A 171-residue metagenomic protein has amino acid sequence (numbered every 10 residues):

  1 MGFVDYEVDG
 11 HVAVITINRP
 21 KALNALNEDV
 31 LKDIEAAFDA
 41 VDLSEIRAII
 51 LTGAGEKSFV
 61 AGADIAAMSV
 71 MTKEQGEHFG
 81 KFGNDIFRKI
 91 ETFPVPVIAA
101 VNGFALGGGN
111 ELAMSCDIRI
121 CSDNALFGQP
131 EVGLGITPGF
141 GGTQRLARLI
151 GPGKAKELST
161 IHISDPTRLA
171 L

Functional and structural regions predicted by a protein language model:
M1-T52, R88: Conserved CoA-thioester-binding segment of acyl-CoA-metabolizing enzymes
G10, S44-I46, A63, M114 (+1 more regions): Structured loop/turn residues at beta-strand edges in well-structured enzyme cores
I15, L51, D64, L112-A113 (+1 more regions): Hydrophobic/aromatic residues within transmembrane alpha-helices of multi-pass small-molecule transporters
P20-L23, E56-K57, G62, M68 (+4 more regions): A short, glycine- and basic residue-enriched loop/turn that sits immediately adjacent to a domain's principal
E35, G53-K89, A105, G135: Glycine- (often His-adjacent) and acidic-residue-rich active-site loop that binds/positions the CoA thioester
I86, I90-T92, A100, L106-S159: CoA-thioester-processing core
I161-L171: Single conserved hydrophobic/aromatic residue that forms the stacking wall/gate of nucleotide- or nucleobase-binding
